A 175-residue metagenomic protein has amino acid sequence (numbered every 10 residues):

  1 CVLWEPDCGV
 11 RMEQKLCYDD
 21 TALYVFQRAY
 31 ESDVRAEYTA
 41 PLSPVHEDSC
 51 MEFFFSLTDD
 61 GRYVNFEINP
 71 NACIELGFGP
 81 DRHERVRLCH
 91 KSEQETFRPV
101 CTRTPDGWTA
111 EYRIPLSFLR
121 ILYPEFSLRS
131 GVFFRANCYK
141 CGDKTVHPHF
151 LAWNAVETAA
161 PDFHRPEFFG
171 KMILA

Functional and structural regions predicted by a protein language model:
C1-A175: Structural preference for beta-rich elements and adjacent junctions enriched in aromatics
